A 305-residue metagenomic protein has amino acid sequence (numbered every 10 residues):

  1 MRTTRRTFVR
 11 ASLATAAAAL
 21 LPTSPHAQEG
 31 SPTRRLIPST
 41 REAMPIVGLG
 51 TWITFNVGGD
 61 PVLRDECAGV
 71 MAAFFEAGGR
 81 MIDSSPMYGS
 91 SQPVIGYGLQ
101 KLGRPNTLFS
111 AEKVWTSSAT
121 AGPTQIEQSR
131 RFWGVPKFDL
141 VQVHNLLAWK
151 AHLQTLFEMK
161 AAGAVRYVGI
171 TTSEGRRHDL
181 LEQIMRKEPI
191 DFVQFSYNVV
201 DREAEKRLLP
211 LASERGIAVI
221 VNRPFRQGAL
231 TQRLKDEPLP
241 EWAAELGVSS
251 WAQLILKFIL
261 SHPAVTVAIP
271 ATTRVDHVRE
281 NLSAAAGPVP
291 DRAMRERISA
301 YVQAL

Functional and structural regions predicted by a protein language model:
M1-N106: N-terminal binding-site loop/beta-alpha segment at the start of enzyme catalytic domains that lines or forms
T15, I37, F192, R207-L305: Structured C-terminal cap/extension of enzyme domains
R34, M71, Q92, G96 (+6 more regions): Generic structural signal for well-ordered alpha-helices, preferentially at hydrophobic/aromatic core positions
I37, L49, I82, I95 (+7 more regions): Conserved, mostly hydrophobic/aromatic
I53, P86-Y88, V114-T116, L147 (+4 more regions): Active-site-proximal loop/turn and secondary-structure-junction residues that shape catalytic pockets, frequently
F74, G103, K160, A212-S213: A generic structural signal for well-ordered alpha-helical segments
P86, P105-A121, N145: Structural motif corresponding to the early beta-alpha repeats
S117-E203, R207, E214-I220, S261: Glycine/proline-rich, positively charged, aromatic-decorated active-site loop/lid region on the catalytic face
